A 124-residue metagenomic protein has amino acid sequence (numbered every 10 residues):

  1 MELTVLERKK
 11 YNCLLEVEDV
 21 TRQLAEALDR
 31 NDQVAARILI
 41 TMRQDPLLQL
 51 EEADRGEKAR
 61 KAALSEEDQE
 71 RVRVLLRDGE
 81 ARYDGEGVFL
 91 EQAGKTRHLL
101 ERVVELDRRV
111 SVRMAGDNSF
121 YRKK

Functional and structural regions predicted by a protein language model:
M1-L76: Extended, charge-rich alpha-helical scaffolding segments
V72-K124: Short terminal interaction segments
